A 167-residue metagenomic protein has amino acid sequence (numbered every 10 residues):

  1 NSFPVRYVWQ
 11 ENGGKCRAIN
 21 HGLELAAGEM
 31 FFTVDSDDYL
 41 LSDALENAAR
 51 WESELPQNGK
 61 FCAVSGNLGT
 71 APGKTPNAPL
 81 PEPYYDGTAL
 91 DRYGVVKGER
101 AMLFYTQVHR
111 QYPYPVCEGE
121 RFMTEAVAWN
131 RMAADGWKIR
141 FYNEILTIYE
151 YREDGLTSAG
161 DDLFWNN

Functional and structural regions predicted by a protein language model:
N1-V8: Acidic donor-binding segment of Leloir-type glycosyltransferases
Q10-A26: Glycine-rich, basic loop-to-helix element that forms the pyrophosphate-binding segment of sugar-nucleotide handling
F31: Short aromatic/hydrophobic "clamp" motif used to bind/position activated sugar donors
D35-Y39: The conserved acidic donor/metal-binding loop of glycosyltransferases
D43-N77: Conserved donor NDP-sugar-binding/catalytic core segment of glycosyltransferases
T70, K74-S158: Conserved nucleotide-sugar donor-binding catalytic segment
S158-N167: C-terminal catalytic/acceptor-binding lobe
